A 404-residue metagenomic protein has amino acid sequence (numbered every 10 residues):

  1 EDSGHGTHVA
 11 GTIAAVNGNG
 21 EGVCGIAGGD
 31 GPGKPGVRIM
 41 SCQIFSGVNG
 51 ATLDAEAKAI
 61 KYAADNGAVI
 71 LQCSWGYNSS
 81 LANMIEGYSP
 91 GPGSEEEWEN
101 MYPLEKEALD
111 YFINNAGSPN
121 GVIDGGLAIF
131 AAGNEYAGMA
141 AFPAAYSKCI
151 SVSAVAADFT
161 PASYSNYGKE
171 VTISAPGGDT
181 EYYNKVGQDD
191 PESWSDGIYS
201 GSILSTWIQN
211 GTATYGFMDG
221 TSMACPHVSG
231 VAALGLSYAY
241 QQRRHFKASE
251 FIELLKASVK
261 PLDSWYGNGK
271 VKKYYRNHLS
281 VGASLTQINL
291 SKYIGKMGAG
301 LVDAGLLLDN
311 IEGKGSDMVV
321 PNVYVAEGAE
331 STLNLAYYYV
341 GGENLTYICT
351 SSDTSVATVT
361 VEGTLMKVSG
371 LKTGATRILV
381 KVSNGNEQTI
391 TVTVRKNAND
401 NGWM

Functional and structural regions predicted by a protein language model:
E1-E95, E107-A108, S153-A156, A239-R244 (+1 more regions): Subtilisin-like peptidase catalytic core
S3, G31-P35, A63-N66, N120-D124 (+4 more regions): Extracellular/periplasmic catalytic domains that process cell-envelope and extracellular macromolecules
V9, V69-D196, L204-S205, L254-V259: Catalytic-core segments of hydrolase enzymes
A10-I13, M40-F45, K61, V69 (+2 more regions): Hydrolase catalytic cores
G20, N49, Y136-A137, K260-N268: Secretory-pathway/luminal and periplasmic proteins that interact with or process carbohydrate-rich
D124, Y293-S316: A recurrent domain-boundary module in secreted/ectodomain proteins
G313-M404: Extracytoplasmic soluble-region selector
